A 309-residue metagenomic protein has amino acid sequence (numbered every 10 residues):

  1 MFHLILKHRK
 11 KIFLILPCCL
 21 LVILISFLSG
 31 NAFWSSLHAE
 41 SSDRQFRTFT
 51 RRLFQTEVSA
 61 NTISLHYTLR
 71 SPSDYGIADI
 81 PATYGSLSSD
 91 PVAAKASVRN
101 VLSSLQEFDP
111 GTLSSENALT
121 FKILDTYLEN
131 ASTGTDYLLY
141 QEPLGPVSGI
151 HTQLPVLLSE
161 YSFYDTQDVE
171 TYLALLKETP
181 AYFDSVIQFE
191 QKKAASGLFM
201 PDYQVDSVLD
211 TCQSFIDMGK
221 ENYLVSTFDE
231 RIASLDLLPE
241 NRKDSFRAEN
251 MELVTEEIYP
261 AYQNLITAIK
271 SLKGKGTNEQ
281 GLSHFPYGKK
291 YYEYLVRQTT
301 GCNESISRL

Functional and structural regions predicted by a protein language model:
F2-L309: N-terminal maturation segment of proteins
